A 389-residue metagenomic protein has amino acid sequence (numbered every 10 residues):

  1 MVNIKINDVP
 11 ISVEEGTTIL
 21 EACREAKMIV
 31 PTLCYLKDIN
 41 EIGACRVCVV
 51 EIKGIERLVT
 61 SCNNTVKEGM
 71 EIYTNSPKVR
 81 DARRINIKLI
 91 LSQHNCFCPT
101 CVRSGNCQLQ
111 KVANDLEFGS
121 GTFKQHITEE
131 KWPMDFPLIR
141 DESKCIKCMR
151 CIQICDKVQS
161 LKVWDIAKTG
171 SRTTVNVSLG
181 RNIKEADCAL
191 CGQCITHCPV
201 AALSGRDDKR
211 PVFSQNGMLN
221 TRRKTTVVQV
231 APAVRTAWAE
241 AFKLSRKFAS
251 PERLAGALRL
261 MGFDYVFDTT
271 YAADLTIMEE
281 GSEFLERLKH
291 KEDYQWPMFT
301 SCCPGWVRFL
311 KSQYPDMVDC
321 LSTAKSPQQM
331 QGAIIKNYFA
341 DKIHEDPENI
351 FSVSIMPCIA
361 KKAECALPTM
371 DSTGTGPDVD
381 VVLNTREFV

Functional and structural regions predicted by a protein language model:
M1-I4: Short structural boundary motif marking the start of a folded domain
I6-V9, K53-G54: Short strand-turn-strand beta-turns centered on an Asx-Gly dipeptide
V9-E15: A short N-terminal beta-strand-loop micro-motif at the entrance of redox/enzyme domains
I11, P133, S143, A186 (+2 more regions): Residues that cap or flank secondary-structure elements
E14, F136, I146, A189 (+2 more regions): Residue-level recognition of alpha-helix initiation/capping sites
E15-G69, N75, V79, R206-V389: Iron-sulfur-associated redox domains of electron-transfer enzymes in respiratory and anaerobic energy metabolism
R46-L190, T196, V200-T225: Fe-S ferredoxin-like electron-transfer domains and their immediately adjacent linker/connector regions across
